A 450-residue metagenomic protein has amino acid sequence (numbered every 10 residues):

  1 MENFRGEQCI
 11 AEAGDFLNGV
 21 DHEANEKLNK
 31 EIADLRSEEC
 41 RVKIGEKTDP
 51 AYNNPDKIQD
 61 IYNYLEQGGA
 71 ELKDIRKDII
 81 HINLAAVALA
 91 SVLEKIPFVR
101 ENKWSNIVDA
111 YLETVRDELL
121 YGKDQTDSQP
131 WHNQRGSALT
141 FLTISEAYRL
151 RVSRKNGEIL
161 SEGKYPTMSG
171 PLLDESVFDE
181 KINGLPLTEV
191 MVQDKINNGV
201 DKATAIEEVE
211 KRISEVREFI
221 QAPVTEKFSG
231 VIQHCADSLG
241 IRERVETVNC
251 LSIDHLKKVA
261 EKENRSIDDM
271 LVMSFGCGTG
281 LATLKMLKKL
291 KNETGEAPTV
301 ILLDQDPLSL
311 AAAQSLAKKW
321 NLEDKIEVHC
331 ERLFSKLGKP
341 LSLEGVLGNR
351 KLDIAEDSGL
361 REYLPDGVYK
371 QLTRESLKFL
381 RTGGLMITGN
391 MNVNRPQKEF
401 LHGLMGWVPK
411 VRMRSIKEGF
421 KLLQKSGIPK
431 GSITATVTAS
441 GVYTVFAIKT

Functional and structural regions predicted by a protein language model:
M1-I213, E226-K227, L251-K258, K262 (+1 more regions): N-terminal accessory segments
T279-G295: Conserved SAM-binding loop of SAM-dependent methyltransferases across substrates and taxa, primarily the Class I
D306-L308: Conserved SAM/SAH-binding beta-strand->alpha-helix loop
A313-Q314: Conserved SAM-binding loop
G359, N392-P409: Short, glycine-/aromatic-enriched active-site segment of Class I SAM-dependent methyltransferases
K370-T382: A short glycine-rich, Lys/Arg-flanked "PGG" loop and its adjoining helix->strand segment in the class I
G383-M391: Conserved beta-strand signature within the Rossmann-like core of class I S-adenosyl-L-methionine
K410-G427: Short alpha-helix
